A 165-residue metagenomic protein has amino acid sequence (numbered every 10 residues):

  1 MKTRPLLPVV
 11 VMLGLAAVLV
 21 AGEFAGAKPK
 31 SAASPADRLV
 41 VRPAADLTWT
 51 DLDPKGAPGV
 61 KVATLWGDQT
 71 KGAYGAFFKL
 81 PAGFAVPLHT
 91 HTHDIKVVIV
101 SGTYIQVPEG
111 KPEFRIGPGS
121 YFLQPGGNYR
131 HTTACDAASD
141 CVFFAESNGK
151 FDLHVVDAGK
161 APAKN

Functional and structural regions predicted by a protein language model:
M1-V11: Bacterial N-terminal signal peptides that target proteins for export
V9-V20: Bacterial N-terminal signal peptides
E23-Y74, A158-N165: A short, N-terminal "cap"/entry segment at the start of jelly-roll beta-barrel domains of the cupin/DSBH fold
R38-V40, A134-N165: Double-stranded beta-helix
Y74-T90, P125-N128: Conserved short histidine dyad/triad with adjacent acidic residue
P81-F84, H91-G110: Glycine- and acidic-residue-biased ligand/ion/polar-headgroup-sensing regions
V86-L88, I105-V107, R130-A137: Short beta-strand His + acidic residue motifs that chelate non-heme Fe in jelly-roll/DSBH and cupin folds
E109-N128: Short acidic-glycine-tyrosine-enriched beta hairpin
